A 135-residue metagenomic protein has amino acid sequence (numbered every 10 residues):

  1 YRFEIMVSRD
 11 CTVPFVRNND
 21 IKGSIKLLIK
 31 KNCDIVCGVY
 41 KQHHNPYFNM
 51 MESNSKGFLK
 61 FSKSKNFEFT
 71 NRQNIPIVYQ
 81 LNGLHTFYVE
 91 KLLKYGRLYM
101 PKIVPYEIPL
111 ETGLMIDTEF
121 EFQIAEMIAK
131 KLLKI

Functional and structural regions predicted by a protein language model:
Y1-E4, I29-K31: Glycine-rich phosphate-binding loop signature in dinucleotide/nucleotide-binding domains
R2-P14: Short beta-strand-to-loop acidic/aromatic patch adjacent to the donor-nucleotide binding site
M6, M50-M51, M100, M115 (+1 more regions): Detector for methionine-enriched segments
V7-S8, I25, E121: Structured catalytic/translocation cores of nucleotide/phosphate-coupled proteins
C11, F87, I116-D117: Single, functionally critical "micro-switch" positions that shape active/binding sites and transmembrane helices
P14-K102, E107-I108: Conserved core of the sugar-phosphate nucleotidyltransferase
Y106-I135: Hydrophobic helical membrane-anchoring modules
